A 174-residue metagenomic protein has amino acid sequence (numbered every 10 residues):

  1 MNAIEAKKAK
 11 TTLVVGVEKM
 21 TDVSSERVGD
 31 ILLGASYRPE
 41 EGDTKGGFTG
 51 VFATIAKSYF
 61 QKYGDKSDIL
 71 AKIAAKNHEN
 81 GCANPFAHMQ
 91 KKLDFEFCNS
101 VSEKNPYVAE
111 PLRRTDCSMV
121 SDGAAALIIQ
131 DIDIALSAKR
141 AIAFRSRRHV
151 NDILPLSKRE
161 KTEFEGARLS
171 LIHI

Functional and structural regions predicted by a protein language model:
M1-E18, G50-N84, L127-D133: Active-site-proximal alpha-helical scaffold in enzymes
M1-T11, K19-V51, Q90-M119, V150-D152 (+1 more regions): Conserved catalytic cysteine-centered active-site region of acyl-thioester-dependent Claisen-condensing enzymes
G16-V17, D22-S24, V28, A74-H88 (+1 more regions): Acyl-CoA/ACP chain-elongation machinery
D30-I31, P39, K62, A71-A75 (+1 more regions): Condensing-enzyme catalytic core mediating Claisen C-C bond formation in acyl metabolism
I172-I174: Conserved small/polar residues in nucleotide/adenosyl-binding loops
